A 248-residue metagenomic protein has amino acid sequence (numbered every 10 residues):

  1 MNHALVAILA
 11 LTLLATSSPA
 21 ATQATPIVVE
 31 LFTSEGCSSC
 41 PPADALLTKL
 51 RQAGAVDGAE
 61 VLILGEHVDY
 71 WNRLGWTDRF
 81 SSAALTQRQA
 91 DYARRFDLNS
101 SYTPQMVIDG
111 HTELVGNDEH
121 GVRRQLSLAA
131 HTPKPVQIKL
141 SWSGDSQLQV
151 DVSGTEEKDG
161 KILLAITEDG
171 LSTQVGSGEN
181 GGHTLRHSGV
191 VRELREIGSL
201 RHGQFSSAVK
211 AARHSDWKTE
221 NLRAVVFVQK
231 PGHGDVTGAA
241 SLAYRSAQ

Functional and structural regions predicted by a protein language model:
M1-L5: Positively charged n-region of N-terminal signal peptides that target proteins for export
V6-A15: Bacterial N-terminal signal peptides
S17-A21: Sec/Tat signal peptide C-region and signal peptidase I cleavage site
Q23-S38, L64: Short active-site neighborhood of thiol/selenol oxidoreductases, capturing the structured segment around
S34-D44, R79: Short, thiol/selenol-centered motifs that function as redox-active sites or metal-ligating centers
P41-A55: Typically the conserved alpha-helix immediately C-terminal to a functionally engaged Cys/Sec in thioredoxin-like
D57-T86, S100: Thiol-based oxidoreductase modules, predominantly thioredoxin-like and allied folds used for disulfide exchange
T77-Q105, H111-Q248: Short, conserved sequence motifs used for protein processing/export or organelle targeting and for catalysis
